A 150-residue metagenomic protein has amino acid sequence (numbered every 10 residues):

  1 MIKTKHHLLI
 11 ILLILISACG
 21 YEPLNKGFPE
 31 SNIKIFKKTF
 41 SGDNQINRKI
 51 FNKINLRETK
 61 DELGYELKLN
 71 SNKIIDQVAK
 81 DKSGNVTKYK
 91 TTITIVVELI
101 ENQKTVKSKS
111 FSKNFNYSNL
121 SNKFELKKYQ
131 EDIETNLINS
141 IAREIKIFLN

Functional and structural regions predicted by a protein language model:
M1-L8: Bacterial N-terminal signal peptides that target proteins for export
L15-A18: C-terminal motif of bacterial Sec signal peptides marking the signal peptidase cleavage site
G20-E22: Bacterial signal peptide processing site
P29-K49: Post-signal peptide N-terminal segment of mature Sec-exported envelope proteins
F51-N52, E62-S108, S112-E131, N139 (+1 more regions): Surface-exposed short loop/turn segments
N55, T59, A142, K146-N150: Sec-exported extracytoplasmic/periplasmic mature domains
